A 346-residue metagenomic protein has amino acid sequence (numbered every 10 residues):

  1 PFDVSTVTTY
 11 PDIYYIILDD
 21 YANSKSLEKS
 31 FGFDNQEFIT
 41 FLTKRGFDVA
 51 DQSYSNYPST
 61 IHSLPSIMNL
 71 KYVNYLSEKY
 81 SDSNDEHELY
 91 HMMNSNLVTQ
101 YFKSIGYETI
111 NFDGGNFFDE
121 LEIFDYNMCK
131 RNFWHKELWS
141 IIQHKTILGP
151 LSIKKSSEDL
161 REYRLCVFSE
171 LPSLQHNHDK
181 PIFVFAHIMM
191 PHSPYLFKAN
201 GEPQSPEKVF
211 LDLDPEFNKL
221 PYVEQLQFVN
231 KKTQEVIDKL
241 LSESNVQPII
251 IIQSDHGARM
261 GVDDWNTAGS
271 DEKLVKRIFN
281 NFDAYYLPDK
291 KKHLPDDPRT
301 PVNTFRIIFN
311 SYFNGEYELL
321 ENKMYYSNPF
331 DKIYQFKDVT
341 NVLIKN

Functional and structural regions predicted by a protein language model:
P1-N346: Catalytic domains that recognize anionic headgroups
